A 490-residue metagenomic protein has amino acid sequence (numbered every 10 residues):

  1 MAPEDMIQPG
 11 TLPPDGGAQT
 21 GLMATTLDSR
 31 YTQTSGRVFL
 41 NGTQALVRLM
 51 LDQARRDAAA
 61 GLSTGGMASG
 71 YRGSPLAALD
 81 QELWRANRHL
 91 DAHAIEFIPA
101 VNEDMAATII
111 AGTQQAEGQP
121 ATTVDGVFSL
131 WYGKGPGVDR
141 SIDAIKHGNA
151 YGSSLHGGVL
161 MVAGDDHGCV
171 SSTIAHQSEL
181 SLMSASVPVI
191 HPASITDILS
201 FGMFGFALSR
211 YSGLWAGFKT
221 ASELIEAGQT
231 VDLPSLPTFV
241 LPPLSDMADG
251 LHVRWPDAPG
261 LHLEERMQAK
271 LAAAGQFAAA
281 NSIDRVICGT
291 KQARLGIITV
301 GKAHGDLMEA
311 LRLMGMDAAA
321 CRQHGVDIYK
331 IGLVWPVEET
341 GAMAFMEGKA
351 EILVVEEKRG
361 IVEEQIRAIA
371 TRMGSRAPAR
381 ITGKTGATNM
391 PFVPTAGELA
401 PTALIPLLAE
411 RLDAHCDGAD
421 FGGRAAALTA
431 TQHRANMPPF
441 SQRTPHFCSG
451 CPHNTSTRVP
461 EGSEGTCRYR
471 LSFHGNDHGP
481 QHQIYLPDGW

Functional and structural regions predicted by a protein language model:
M1-R56, P192-T455, G465, Y469: Flexible, low-complexity linker and terminal segments
G42, G70, G112, G137 (+6 more regions): Glycine-centered flexibility sites
A59-A107, A121-T123, G289-V337, M373-T382 (+1 more regions): Anionic-ligand anchoring segments at beta-strand to alpha-helix junctions in alpha/beta enzyme folds, i.e., glycine
S63, S154, E347: Structured loop/turn residues at beta-strand edges in well-structured enzyme cores
M67, F128, G158, L295-G296 (+1 more regions): Structural motif
A68-G70, M161-A163, V354-E356: Short internal beta-strands
S74-R210, A221, N454-R458, T466-W490: Thiamine diphosphate
